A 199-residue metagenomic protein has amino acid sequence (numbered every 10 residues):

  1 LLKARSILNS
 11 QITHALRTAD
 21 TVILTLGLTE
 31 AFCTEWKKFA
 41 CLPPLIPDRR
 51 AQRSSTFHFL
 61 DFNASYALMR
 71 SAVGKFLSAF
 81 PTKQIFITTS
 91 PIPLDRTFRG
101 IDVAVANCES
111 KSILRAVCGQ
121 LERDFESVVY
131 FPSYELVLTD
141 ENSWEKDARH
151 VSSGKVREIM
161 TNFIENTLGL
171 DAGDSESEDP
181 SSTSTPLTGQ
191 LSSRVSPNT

Functional and structural regions predicted by a protein language model:
L1-T199: Extracellular glycan-modifying ectodomains
